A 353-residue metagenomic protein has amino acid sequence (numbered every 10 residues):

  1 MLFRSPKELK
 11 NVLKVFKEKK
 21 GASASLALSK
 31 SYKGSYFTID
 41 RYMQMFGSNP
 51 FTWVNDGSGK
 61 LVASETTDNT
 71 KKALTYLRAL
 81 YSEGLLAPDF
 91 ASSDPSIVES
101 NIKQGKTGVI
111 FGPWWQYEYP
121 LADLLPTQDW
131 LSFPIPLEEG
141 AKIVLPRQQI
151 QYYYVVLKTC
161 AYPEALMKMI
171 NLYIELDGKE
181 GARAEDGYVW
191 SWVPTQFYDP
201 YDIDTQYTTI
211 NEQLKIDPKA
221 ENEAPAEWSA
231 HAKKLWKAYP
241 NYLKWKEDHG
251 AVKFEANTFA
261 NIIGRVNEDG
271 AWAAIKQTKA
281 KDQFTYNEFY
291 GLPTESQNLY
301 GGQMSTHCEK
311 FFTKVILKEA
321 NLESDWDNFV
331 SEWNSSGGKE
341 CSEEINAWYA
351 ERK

Functional and structural regions predicted by a protein language model:
M1, S31-E83, W115-Q148, E212 (+1 more regions): Extracytoplasmic/periplasmic substrate-binding proteins
M1-F3, K60-S64, Y290-N298, F312-E319: Second-shell loop/turn segments in exported
M1-F37, N55-K106, Y154-V189, A320 (+1 more regions): Helix-loop-helix "hinge/cap" segment bordering the ligand-binding cleft or interdomain interface
A63-A73, E295-F311, E343-A347: Short, 15-30-residue, compositionally biased linear elements with alpha-helical propensity or flexible coil
T75, T127-I135, V144-E221: Polar, glycine-rich mid-to-C-terminal structural blocks that act as macromolecule-binding/assembly scaffolds
K103-W115: Alpha-to-beta junction loops
G178-T313: Conserved small-residue motifs centered on glycine
K310-K353: Histidine-centered catalytic/metal-binding microenvironments
